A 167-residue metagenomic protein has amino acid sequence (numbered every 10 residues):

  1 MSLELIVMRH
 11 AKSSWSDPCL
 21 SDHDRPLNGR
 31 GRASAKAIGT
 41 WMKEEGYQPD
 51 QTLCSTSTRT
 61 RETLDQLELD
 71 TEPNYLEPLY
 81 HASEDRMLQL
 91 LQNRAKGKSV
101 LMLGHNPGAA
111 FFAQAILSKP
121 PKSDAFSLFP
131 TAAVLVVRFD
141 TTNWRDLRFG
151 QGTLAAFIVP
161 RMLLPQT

Functional and structural regions predicted by a protein language model:
S2-R86, P121, F129-P130, L164-T167: Active-site-proximal alpha-helix that buttresses catalytic centers in soluble enzyme cores
L5, S99-L101, V134: Residue-level preference for the first positions of well-ordered beta-strands
E45-Y47, N93-K98: Glycine-rich phosphate-binding loop signature in dinucleotide/nucleotide-binding domains
R86-R94: Short amphipathic alpha-helix with an adjacent loop that forms part of the alpha/beta core around
G97-I116: A glycine-rich beta-strand to alpha-helix segment that forms a phosphate/ribose-binding loop at ligand/cofactor sites
P120-A155: Domain-level recognition of soluble alpha/beta enzyme cores, biased toward histidine phosphatases/phosphomutases
G150-T167: Charged phosphate-binding loop/patch that engages nucleotide di/tri-phosphates or the phosphate backbone of nucleic
